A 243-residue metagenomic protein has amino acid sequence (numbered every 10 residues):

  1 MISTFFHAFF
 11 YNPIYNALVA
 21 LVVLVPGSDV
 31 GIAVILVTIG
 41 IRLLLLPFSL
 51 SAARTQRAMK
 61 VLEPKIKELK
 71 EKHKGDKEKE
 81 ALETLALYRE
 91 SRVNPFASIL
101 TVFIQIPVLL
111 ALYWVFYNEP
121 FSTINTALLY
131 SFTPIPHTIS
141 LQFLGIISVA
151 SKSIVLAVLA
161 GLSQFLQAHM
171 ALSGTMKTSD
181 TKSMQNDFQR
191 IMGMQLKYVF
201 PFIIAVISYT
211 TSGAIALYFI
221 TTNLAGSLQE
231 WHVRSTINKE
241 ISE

Functional and structural regions predicted by a protein language model:
M1-E243: Helix-loop-helix
